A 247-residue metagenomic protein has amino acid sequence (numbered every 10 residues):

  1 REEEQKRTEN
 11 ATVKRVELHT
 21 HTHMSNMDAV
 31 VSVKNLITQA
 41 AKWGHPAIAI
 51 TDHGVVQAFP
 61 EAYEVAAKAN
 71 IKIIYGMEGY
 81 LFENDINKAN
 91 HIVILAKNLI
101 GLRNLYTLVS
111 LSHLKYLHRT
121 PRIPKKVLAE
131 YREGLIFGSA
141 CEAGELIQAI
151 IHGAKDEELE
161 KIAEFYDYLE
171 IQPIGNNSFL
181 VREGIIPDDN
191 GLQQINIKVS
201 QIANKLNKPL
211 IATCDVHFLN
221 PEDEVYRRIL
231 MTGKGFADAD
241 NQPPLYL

Functional and structural regions predicted by a protein language model:
R1-L247: Phosphodiester-processing cores and adjacent nucleic acid-binding clamps
